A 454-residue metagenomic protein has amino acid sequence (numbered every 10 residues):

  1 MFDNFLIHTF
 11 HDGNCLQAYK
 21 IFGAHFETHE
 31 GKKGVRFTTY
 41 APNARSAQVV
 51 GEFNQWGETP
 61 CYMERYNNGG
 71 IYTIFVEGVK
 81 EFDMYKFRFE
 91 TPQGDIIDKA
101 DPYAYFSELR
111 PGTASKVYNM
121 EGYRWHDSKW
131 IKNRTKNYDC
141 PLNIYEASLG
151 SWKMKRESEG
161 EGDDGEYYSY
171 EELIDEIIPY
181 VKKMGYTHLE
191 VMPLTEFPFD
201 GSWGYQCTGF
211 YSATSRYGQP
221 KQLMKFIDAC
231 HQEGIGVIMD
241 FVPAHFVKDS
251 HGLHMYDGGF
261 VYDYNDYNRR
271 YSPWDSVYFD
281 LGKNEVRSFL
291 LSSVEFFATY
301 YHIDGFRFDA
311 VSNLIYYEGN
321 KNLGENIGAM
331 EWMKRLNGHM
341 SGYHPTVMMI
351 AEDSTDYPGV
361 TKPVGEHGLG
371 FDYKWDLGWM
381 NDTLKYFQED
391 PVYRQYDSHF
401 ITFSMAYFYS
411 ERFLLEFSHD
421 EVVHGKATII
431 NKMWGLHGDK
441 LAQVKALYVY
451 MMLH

Functional and structural regions predicted by a protein language model:
M1-K32, R36, Y66-E146, S151-G165 (+1 more regions): The feature marks proteins involved in alpha-glucan
Y40-A47: Short proline/glycine-enriched turn/loop motifs at strand-loop junctions of beta-rich domains
A47-V49, Y85: Short beta-strand elements bearing conserved aromatic residues within extracellular beta-rich modules
E52-G57, P92: Change "in extracellular beta-sheet-rich domains … of secreted and cell-surface proteins" to "in beta-sheet-rich domains
E58-G70, D382: Short, acidic Ser/Thr/Gly-rich low-complexity loop/linker segments typical of extracellular and cell-surface proteins
P111, D304, Y316-H454: Conserved alpha/beta catalytic core and glycan-binding cleft of carbohydrate-active enzymes
W130-D139, S148-I303, R307-E325: Substrate-binding/active-site clefts of carbohydrate-active enzymes
